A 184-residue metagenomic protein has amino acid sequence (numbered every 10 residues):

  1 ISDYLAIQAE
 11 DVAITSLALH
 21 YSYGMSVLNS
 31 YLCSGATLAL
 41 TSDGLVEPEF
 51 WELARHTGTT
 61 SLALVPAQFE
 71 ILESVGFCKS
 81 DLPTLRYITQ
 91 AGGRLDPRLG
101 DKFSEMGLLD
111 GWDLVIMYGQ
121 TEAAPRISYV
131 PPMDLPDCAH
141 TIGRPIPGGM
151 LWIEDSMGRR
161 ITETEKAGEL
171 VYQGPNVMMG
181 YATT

Functional and structural regions predicted by a protein language model:
I1-V12, H20-S61, I146-G148: Conserved AMP-binding/adenylation subdomain of ANL enzymes
I7, H56, K79-L82, L108 (+2 more regions): Alpha-helix termination/capping residues and helix-transition junctions
T15-S16, L40-T41, Q90-A91, I116 (+4 more regions): Thr-Gly-centered strand-to-loop micro-motif
L17-Y21, G119, P175-N176: AMP-binding (ANL) adenylation modules
L19, G44, R94, V177: Short donor-sugar binding/catalytic loops of nucleotide-sugar-dependent glycosyltransferases, especially enzymes
H20, A39, F69-E70, M178-M179: Nucleotide phosphate-binding site architecture
A36, T59-L64, E70-D137, M150 (+1 more regions): Gly/Ser/Thr-rich phosphate-binding loop
R144-G148, R159-T184: Conserved ATP/PPi-binding loop(s) of AMP-dependent carboxylate-activating enzymes
